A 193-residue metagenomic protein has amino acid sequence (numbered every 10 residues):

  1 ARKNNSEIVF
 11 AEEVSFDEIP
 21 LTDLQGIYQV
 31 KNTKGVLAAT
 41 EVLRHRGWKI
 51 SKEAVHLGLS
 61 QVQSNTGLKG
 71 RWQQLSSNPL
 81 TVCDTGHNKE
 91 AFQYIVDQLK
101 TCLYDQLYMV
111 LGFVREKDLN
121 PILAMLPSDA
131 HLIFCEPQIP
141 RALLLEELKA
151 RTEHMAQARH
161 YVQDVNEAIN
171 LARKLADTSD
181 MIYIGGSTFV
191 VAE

Functional and structural regions predicted by a protein language model:
K3-N5, V9, V30, L80-T81 (+2 more regions): C-terminal helical cap/extension that packs against the catalytic core of soluble nucleotide-cofactor enzymes
E7-I8, F16-H131: Nucleotide phosphate-binding/pyrophosphate-handling subdomain across enzymes that bind or process nucleotide phosphates
E13: A conserved short coil-to-beta-strand element within the FAD-binding core of flavoproteins
F16, V190-A192: Short, active-site-adjacent cap segments at secondary-structure transitions
E116-K117, P140, V190: Conserved nucleotide-binding/hydrolysis micro-motifs of P-loop NTPases
S187: Active-site-proximal loop/hinge segments that shape catalytic or ion-binding/gating pockets
